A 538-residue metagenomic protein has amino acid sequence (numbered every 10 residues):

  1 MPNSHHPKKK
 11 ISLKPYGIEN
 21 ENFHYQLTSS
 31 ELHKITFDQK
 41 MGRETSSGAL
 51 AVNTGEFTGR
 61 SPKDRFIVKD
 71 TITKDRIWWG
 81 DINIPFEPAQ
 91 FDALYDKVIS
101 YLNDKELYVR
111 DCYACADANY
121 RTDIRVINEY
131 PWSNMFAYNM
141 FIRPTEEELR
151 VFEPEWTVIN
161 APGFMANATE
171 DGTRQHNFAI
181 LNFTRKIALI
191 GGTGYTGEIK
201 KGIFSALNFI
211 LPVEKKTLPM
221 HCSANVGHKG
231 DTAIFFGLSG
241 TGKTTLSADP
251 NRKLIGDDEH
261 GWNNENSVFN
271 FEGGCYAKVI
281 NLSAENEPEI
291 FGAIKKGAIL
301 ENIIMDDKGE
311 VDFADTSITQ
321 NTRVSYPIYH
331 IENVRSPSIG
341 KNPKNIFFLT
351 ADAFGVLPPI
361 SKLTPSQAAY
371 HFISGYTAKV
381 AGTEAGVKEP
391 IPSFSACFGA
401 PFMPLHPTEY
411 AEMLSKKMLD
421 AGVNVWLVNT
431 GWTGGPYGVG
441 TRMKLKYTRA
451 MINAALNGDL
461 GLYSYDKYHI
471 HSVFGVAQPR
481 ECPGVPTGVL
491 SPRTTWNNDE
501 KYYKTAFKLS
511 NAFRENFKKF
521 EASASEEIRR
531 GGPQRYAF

Functional and structural regions predicted by a protein language model:
M1-V151: N-terminal accessory targeting/assembly segments
P2-S46, H221-L238, D249-P250, G261-T495 (+2 more regions): Glycine-rich, often acidic-flanked micro-motifs that create phosphate/phosphodiester-binding or positioning elements
T71-W79, N182-A188, I391-C397: Gly-rich Lys/Arg/Thr-decorated short loops/hinges at beta-loop-alpha junctions or inter-strand turns that position
E155-W156, P162-P212: Charged, amphipathic alpha-helical linker segments immediately N-terminal to NTP-binding catalytic cores
K243: Conserved lysine of the Walker
L246: Hydrophobic positions on the alpha1 helix immediately C-terminal to the Walker A/P-loop
V489, T494-F538: Generic C-terminus detector
